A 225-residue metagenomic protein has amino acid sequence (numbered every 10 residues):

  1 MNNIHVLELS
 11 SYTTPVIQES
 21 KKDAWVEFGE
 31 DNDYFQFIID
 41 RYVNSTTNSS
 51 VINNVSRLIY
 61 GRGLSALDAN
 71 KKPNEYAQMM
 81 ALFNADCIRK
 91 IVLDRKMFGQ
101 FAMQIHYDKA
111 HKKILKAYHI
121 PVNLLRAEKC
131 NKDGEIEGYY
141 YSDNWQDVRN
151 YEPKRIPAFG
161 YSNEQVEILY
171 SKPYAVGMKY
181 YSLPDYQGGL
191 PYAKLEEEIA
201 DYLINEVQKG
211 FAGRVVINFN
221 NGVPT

Functional and structural regions predicted by a protein language model:
M1-S50, R57-T225: Structured, contiguous alpha/beta core segments that scaffold functional sites
